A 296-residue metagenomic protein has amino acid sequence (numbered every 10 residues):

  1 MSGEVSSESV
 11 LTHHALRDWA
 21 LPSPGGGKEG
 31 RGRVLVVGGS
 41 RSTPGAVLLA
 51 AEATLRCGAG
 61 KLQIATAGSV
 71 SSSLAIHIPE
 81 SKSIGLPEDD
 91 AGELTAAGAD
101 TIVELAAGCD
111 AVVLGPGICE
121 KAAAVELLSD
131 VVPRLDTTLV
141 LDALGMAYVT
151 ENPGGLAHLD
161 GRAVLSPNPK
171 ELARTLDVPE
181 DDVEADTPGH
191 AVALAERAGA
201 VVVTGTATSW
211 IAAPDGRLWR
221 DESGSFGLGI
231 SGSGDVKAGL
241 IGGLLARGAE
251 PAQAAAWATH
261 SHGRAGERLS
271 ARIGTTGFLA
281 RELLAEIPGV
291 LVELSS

Functional and structural regions predicted by a protein language model:
M1-T138, A147-R162, P169-S296: Small-residue (G/A/S/T)-rich helix-start motifs and N-terminal tracts that mark the onset
